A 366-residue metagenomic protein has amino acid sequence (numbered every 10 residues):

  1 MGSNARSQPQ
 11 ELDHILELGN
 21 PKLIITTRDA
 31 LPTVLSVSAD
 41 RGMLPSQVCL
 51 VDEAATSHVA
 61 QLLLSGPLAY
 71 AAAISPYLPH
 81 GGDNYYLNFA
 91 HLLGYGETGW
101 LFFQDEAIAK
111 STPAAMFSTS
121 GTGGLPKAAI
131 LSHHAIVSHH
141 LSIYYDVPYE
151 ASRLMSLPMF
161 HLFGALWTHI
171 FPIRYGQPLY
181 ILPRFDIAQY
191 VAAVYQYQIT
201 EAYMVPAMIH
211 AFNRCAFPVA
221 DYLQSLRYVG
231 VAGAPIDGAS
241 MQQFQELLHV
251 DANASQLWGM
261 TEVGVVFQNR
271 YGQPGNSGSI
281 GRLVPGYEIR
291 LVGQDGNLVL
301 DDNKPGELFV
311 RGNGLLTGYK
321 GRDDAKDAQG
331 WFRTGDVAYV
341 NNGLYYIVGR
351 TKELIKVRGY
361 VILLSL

Functional and structural regions predicted by a protein language model:
M1-A90: Structural core segment of the AMP-binding/adenylate-forming
M1-I25, K127-I130, M155, Q177-R184 (+1 more regions): Short beta-strand->loop structural element characteristic of the AMP-binding/adenylate-forming
I24, P113, T119-T122, R153 (+7 more regions): Conserved S/T- and glycine-rich ATP-binding loop of Class I adenylate-forming
L63-S118, L125, D146-S152: Conserved pre-ATP/AMP-binding loop-to-beta segment of ANL
G81, I199-M204, N213-N276, E288: Gly/Ser/Thr-rich phosphate-binding loop
G94, P235, N269, G275-G321: Adenylate-forming AMP-binding core of the ANL superfamily, especially NRPS adenylation
V137-S152, F160-E201, A211-A216: Conserved AMP-binding/adenylation subdomain of ANL enzymes
L298-N303, E307-L364: Conserved ATP-binding/catalytic segment of the ANL
